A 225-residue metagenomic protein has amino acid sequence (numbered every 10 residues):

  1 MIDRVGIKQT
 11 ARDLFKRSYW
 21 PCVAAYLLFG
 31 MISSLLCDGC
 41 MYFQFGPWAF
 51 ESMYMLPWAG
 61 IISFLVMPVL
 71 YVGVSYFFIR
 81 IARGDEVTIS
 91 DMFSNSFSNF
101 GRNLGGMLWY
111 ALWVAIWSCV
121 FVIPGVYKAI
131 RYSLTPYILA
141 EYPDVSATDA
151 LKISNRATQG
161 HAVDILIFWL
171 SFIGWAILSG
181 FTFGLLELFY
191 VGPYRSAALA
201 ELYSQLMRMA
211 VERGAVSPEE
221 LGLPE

Functional and structural regions predicted by a protein language model:
M1-E225: Hydrophobic alpha-helical membrane segments
